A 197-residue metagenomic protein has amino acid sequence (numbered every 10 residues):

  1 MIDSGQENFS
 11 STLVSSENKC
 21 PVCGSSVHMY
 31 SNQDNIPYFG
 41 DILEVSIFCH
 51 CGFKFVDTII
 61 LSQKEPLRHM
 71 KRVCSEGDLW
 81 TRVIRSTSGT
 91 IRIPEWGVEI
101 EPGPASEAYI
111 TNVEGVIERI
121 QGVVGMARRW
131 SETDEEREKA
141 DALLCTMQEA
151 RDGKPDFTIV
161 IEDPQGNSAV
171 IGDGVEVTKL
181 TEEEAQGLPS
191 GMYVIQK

Functional and structural regions predicted by a protein language model:
M1-F9, H28-N35: Short Cys/His-rich Zn2+-coordinating modules
I2-D3, T12-P21, S25-S26, Q63-K197: Long C-terminal interaction/binding lobes of large macromolecular proteins
S11-T12, F39: Short, contiguous, pocket-lining structural segments that sit at or immediately flank catalytic/ligand-binding sites
N18, V45-C49: Cys/His-enriched microdomains
S26-Y30, F55-T58: Short, non-ligating residues that shape and space the ligands of small metal-coordination modules and catalytic
D34-E44, Q63-K64: Short linker/helix segments within small regulatory modules
F48-P66: Short metal-binding segments enriched for Cys and/or His
